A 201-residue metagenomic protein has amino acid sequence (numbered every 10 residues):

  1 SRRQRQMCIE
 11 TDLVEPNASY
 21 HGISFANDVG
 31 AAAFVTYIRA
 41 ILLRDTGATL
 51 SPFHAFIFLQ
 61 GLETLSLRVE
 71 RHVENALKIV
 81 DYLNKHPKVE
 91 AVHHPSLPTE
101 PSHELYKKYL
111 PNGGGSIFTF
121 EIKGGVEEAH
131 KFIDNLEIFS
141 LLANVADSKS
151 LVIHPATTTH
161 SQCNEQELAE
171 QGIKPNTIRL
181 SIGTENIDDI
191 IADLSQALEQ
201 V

Functional and structural regions predicted by a protein language model:
S1-C8: Single conserved hydrophobic/aromatic residue that forms the stacking wall/gate of nucleotide- or nucleobase-binding
D12-F118, G124-A129: Structural motif of enzymes handling amino- and sulfur-group chemistry
R68, D134, S150-V201: PLP-dependent enzyme catalytic core of the Aspartate aminotransferase-like
K88-A91, I138, N176: Glycine-centered tight turns that cap/initiate beta-strands
G114-S116, A146-S148, K174-N176: A generic structural signal for well-ordered coil/turn residues at beta-strand boundaries that shape enzyme active-site
F120-G124, F132, I182-T184: Short beta-strand-to-loop capping motifs
A129-E137: Active-site "cap" helix and flanking loop/linker of ATP-utilizing ligase/carboxylase catalytic domains
